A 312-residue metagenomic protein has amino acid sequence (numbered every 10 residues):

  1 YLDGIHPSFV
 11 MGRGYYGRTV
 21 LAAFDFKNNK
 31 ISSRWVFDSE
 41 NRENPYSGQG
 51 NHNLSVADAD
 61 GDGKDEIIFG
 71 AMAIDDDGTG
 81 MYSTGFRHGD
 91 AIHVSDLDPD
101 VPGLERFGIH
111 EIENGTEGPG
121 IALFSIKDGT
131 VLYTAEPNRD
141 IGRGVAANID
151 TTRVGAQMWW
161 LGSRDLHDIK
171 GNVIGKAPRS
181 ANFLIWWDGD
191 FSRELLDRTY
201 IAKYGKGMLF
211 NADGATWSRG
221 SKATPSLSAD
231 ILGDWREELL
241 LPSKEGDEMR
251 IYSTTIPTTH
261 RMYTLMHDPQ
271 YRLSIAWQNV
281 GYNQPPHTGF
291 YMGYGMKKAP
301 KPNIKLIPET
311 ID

Functional and structural regions predicted by a protein language model:
Y1-D312: Beta-propeller-forming repeat regions
